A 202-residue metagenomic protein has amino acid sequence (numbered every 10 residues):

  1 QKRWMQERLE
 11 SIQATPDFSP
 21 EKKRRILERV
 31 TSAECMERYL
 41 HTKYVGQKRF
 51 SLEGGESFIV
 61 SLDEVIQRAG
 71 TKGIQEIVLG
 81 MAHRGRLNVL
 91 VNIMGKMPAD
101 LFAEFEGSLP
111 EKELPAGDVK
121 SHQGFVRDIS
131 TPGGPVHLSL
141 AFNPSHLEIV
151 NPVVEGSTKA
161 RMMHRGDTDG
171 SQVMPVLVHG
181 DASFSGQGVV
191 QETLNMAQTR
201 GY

Functional and structural regions predicted by a protein language model:
Q1-L177, A182-Y202: Conserved internal helical-beta-strand scaffold that buttresses enzyme catalytic cores
